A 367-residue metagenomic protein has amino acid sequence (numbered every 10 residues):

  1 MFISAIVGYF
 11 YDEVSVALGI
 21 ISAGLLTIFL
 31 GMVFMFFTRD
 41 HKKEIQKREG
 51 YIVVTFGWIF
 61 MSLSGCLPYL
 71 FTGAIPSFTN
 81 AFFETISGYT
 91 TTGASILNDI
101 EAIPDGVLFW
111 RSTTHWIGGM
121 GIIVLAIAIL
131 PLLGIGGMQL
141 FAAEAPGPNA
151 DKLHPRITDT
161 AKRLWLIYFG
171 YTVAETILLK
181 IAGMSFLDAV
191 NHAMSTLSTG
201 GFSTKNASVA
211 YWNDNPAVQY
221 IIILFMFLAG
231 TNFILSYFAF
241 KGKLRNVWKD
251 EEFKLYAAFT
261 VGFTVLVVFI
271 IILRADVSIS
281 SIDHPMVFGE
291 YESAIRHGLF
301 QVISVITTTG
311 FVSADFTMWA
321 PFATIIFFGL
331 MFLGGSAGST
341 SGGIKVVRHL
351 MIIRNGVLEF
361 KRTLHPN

Functional and structural regions predicted by a protein language model:
M1-N367: Membrane-proximal intracellular helices of multi-pass ion channels
